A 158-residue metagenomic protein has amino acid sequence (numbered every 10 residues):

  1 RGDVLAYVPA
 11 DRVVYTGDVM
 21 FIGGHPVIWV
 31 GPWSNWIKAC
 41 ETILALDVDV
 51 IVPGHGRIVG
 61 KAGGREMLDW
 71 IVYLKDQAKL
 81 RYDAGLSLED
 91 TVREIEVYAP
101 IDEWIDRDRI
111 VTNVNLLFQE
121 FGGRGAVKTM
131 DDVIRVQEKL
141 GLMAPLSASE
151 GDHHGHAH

Functional and structural regions predicted by a protein language model:
R1-L80: Metallo-beta-lactamase
L86-H158: C-terminal regulatory/interaction regions
